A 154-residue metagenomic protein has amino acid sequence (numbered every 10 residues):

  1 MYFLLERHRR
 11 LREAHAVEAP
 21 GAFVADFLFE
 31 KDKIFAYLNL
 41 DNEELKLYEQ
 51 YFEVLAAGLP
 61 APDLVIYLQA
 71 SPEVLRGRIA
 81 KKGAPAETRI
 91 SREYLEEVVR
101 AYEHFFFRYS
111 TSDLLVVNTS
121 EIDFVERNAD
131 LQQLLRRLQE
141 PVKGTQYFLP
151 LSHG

Functional and structural regions predicted by a protein language model:
M1-E53: ATP-dependent small-molecule kinase phosphotransfer cores that center on conserved nucleotide phosphate-binding segments
L4, E30, A36, S91 (+2 more regions): Generic, ordered loop/turn and secondary-structure boundary motif
E13-E18, A56-A61, Y109: Conserved catalytic network of the ASCE P-loop NTPase/AAA+ motor domain
A25, L64-I66, L115-V117: Hydrophobic/aromatic beta-strand patches that form the interior of the parallel beta-sheet core in alpha/beta enzyme
F29-E30, A70-E73, T119-F124: Short, internal active-site loops enriched in acidic
D32-E103: A glycine- and Lys/Arg-enriched "phosphate-lid" helix/loop adjacent to the NTP-binding pocket of small-molecule kinases
A80-T88, E96-G154: NTP-dependent small-molecule kinase module
